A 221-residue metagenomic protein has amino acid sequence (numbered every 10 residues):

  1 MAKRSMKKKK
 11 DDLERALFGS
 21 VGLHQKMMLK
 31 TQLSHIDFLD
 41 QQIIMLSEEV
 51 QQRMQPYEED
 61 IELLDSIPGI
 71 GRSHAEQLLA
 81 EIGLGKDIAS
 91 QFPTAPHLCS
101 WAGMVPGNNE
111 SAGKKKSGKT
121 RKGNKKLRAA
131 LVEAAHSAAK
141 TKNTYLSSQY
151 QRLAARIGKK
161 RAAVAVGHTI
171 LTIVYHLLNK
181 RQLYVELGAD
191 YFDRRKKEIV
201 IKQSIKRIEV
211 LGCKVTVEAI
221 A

Functional and structural regions predicted by a protein language model:
M1-A221: A detector of single, family-specific signature residues that are central to catalytic or substrate-handling motifs
